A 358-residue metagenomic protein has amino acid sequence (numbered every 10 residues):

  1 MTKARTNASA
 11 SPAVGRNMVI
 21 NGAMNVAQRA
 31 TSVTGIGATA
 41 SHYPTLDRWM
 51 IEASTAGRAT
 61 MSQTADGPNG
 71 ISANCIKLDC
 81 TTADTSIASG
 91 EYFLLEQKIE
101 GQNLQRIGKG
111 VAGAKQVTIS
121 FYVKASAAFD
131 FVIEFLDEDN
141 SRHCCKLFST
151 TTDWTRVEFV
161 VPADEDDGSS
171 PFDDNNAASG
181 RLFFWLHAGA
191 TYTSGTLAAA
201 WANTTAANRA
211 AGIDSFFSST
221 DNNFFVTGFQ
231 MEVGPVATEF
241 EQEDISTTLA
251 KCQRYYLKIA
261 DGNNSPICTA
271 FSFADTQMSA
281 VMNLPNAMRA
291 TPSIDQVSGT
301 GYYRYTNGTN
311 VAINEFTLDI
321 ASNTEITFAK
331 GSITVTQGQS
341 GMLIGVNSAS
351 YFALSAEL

Functional and structural regions predicted by a protein language model:
T2-L358: Extracellular and organelle-lumenal recognition/adhesion modules and their flexible linkers in secreted
